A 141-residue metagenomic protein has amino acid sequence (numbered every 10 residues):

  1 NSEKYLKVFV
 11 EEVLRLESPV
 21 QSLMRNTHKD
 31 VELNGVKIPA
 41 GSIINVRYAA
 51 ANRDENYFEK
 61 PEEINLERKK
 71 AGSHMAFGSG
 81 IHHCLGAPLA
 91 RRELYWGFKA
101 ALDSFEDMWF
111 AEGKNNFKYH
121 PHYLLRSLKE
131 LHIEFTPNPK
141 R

Functional and structural regions predicted by a protein language model:
N1-R141: Cytochrome P450
